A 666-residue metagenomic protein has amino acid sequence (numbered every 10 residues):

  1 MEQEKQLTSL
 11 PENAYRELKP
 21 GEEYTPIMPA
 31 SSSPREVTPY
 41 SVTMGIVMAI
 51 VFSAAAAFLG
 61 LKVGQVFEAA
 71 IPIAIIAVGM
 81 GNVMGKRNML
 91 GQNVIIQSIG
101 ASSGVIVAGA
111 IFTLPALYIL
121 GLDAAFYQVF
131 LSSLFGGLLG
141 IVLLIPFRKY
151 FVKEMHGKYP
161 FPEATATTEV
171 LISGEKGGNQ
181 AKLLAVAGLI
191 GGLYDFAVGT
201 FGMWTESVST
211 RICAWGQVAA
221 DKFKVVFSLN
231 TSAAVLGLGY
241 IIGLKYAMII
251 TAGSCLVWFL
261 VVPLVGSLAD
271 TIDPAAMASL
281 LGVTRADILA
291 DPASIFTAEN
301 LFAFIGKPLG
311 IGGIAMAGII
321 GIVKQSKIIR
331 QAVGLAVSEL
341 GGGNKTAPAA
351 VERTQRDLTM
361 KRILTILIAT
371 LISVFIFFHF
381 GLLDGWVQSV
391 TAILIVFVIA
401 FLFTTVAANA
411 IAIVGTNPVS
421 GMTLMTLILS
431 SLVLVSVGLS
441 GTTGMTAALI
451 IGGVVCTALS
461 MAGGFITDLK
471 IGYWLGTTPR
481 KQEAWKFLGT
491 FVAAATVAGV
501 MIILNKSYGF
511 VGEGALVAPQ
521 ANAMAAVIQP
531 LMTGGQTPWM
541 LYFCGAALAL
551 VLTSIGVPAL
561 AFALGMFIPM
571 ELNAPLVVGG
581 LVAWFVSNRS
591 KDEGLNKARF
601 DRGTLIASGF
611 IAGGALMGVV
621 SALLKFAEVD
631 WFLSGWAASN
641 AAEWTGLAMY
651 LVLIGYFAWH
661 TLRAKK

Functional and structural regions predicted by a protein language model:
M1-K666: Alpha-helical multipass membrane-protein architecture
